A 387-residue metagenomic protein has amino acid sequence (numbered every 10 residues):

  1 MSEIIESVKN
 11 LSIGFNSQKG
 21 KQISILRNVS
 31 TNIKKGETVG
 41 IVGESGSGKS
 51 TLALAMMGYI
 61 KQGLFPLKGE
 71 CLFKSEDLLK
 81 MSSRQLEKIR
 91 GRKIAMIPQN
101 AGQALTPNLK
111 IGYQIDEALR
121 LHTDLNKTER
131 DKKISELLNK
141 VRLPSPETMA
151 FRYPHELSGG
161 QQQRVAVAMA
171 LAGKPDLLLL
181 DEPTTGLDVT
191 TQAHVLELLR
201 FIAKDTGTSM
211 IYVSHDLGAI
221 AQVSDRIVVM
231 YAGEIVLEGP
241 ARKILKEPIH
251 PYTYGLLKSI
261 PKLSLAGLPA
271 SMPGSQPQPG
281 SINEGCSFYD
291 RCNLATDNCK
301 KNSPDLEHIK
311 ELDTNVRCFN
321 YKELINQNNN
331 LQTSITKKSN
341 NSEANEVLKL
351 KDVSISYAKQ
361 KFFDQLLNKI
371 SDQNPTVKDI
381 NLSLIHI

Functional and structural regions predicted by a protein language model:
I4, E147, P240-E346: Short catalytic/signature loops enriched in Gly
F65-D77: Conserved ABC transporter NBD signature motif
R152-L157, Q161: Conserved ABC ATPase signature
A172-D176: A short, proline-enriched helix->beta-strand linker immediately N-terminal to the Walker B motif in ABC-type P-loop
L187-L268: P-loop NTP-binding/switch modules centered on Walker-like glycine-rich loops
I385-I387: Conserved small/polar residues in nucleotide/adenosyl-binding loops
